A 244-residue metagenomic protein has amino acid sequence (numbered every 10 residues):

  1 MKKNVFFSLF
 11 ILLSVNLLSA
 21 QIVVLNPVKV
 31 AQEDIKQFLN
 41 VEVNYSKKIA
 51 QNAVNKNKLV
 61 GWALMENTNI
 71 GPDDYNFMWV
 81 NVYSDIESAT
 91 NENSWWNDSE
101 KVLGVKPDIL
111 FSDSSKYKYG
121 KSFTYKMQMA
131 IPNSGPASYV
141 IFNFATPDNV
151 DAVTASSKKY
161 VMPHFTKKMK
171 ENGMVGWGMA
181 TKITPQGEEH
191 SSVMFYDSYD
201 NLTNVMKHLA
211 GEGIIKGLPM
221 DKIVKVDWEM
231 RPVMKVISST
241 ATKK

Functional and structural regions predicted by a protein language model:
M1-V23: Bacterial Sec-dependent N-terminal signal peptides
S19-K101, D108-K244: Short S/T/G/P-rich N-terminal loop/turn motif that feeds into the first structured element of a domain
